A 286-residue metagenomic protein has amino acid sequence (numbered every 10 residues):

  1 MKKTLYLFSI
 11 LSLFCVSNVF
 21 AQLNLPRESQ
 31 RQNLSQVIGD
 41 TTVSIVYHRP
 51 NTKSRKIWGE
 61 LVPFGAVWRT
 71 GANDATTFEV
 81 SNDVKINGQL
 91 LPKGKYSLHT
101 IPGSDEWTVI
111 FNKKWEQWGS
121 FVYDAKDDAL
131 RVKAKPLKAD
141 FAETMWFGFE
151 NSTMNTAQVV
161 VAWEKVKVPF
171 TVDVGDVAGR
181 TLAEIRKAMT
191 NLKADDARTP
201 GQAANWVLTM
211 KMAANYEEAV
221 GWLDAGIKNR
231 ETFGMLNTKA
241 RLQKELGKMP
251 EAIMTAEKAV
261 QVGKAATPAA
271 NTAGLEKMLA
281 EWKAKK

Functional and structural regions predicted by a protein language model:
M1-N24: Bacterial Sec-dependent N-terminal signal peptides
L23-G39: Short N-terminal segments immediately surrounding and downstream of signal-peptide cleavage
V43-V84: N-terminal, post-signal-peptide region of Sec/Tat-exported proteins
T77-K193: Long, contiguous interaction/recruitment modules in multidomain scaffold/adaptor proteins
R186-E251, K258-V262: Alpha-helical adaptor scaffolds
E245-T255, L279-K286: Alpha-helical linker/edge segments of TPR/alpha-solenoid repeat scaffolds and analogous pre-/post-domain helices
K248, P268-A269: Mature catalytic domains of secreted/periplasmic carbohydrate-active enzymes
Q261-G263, K277-E281: Repeat-based scaffolding regions
